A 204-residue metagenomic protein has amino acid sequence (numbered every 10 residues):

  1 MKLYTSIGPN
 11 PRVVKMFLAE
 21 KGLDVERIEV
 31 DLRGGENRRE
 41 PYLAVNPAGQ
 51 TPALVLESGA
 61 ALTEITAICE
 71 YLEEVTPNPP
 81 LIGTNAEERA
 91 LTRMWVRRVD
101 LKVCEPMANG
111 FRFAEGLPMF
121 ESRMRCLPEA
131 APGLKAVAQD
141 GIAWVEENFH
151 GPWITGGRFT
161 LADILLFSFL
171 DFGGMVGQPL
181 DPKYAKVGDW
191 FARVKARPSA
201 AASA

Functional and structural regions predicted by a protein language model:
M1-E129: GST-like domain detector, emphasizing the conserved glutathione-binding G-site in the N-terminal thioredoxin-like
V99-K195: GST-like fold's C-terminal all-alpha helical module
A202-A204: Short, flexible loop/turn segments with low-complexity composition
